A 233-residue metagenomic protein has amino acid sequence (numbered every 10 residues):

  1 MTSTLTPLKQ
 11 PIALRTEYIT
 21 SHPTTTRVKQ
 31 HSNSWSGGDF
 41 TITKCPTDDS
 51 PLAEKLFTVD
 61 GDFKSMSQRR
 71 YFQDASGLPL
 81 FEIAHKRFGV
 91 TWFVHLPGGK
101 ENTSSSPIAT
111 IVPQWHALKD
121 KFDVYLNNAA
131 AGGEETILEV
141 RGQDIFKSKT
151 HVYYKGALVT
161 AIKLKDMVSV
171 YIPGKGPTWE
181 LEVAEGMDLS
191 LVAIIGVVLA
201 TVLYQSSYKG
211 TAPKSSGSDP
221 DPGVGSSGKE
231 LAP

Functional and structural regions predicted by a protein language model:
M1-R69, L78, G89, K100-P233: Low-complexity or membrane-interfacial segments used for flexible interactions
R70-Y71, A75-S76, F81-K86, W92-F93: Eukaryotic helix-linker segments that join adjacent hydrophobic helices
